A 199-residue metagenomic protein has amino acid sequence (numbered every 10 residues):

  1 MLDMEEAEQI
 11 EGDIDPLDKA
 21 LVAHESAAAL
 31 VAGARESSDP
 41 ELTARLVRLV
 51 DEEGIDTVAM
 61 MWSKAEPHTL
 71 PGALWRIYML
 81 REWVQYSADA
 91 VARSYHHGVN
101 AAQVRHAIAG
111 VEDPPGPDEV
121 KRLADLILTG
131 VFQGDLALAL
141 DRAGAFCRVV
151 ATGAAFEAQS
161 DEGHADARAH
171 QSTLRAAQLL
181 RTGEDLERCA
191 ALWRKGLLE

Functional and structural regions predicted by a protein language model:
M1-E82: N-terminal domain-start signal
D18, S38, D56, S63-R122: Long, charge-patterned amphipathic interaction tracts in eukaryotic proteins
L30-R35, V50, E66-T69, V84 (+5 more regions): Generic secondary-structure transition motif, activating predominantly at the C-termini of alpha-helices
S94-A190: Helix-driven interaction modules
L198-E199: Short hydrophobic/aromatic patches at helix-to-coil boundaries
